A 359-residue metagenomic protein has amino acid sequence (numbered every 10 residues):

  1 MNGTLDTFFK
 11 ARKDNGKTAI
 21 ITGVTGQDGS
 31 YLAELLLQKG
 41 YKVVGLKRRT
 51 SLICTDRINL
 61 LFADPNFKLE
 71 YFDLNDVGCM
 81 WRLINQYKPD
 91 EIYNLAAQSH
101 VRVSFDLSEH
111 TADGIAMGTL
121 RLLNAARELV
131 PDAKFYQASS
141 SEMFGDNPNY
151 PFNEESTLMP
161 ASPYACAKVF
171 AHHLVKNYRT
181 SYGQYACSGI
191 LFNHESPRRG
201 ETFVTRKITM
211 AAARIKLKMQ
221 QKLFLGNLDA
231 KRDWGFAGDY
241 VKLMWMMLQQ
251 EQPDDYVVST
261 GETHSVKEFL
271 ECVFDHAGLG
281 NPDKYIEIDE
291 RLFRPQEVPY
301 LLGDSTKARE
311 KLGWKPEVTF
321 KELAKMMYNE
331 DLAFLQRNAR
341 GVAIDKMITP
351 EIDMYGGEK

Functional and structural regions predicted by a protein language model:
M1-H194, G238, L248, Y300 (+2 more regions): N-terminal Rossmann-like NAD(P)+-binding domain of SDR-like oxidoreductases, especially those catalyzing
L32, Q38-K39, G45-L46, F72 (+1 more regions): C-terminal substrate-binding subdomain of Rossmann-fold SDR/epimerase-dehydratase oxidoreductases
